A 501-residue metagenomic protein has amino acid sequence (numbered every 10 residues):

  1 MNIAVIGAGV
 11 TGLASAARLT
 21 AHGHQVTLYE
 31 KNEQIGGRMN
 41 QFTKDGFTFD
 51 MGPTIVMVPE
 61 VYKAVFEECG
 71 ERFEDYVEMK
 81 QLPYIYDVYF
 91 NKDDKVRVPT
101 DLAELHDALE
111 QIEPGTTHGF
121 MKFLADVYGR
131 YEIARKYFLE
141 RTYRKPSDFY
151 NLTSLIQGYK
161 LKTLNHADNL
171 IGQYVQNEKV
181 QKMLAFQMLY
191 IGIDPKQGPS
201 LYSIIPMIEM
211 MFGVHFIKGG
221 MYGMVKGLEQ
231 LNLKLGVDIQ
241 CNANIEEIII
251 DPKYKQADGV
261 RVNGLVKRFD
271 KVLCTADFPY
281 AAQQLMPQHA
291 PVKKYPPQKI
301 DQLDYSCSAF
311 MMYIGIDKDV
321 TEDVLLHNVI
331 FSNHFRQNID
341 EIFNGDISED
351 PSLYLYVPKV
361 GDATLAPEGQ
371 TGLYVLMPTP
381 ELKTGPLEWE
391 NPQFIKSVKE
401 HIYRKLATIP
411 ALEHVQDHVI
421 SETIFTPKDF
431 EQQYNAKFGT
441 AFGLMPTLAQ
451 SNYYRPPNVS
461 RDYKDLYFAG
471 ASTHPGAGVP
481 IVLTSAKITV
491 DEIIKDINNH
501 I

Functional and structural regions predicted by a protein language model:
M1-E132: N-terminal glycine-rich phosphate/pyrophosphate-binding loop and immediately adjacent elements
P53, A471-I493: A conserved FAD-binding loop/helix module that cradles the flavin
N91-G198: Rossmann-like flavin
G158-A167, E209-Q230, E390-F394, V398: Short beta-strand to alpha-helix junction loop
N177-I191, D350-Y356, L412-P475: A glycine-rich dinucleotide-binding beta-alpha-beta segment and adjacent secondary-structure elements that constitute
I204-A257: Helical element adjacent to the flavin cofactor pocket in flavoenzyme catalytic cores
E246-P367: Mid-domain catalytic core of redox enzymes that form a hydrophobic substrate pocket/lid adjacent to a catalytic redox
D317-F425: C-terminal segments that line or cap access tunnels to active or ligand-binding sites in enzymes and enzyme-associated
